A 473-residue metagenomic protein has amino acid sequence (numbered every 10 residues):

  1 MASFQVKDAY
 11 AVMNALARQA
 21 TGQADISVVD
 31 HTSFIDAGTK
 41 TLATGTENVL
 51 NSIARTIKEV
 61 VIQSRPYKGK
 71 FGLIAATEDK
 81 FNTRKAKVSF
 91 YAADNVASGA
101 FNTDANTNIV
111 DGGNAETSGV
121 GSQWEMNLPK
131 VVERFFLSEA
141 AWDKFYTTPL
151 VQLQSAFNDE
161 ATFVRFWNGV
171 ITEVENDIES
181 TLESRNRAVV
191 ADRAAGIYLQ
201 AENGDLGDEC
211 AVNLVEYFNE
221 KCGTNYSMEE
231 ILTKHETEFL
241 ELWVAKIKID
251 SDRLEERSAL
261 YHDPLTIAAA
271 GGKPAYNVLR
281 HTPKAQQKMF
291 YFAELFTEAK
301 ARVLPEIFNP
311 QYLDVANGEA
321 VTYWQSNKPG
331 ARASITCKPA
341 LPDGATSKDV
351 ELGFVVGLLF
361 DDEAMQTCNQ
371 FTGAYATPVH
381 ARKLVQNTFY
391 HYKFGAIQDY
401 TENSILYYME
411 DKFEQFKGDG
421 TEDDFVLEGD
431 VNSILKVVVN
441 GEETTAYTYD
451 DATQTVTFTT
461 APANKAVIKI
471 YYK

Functional and structural regions predicted by a protein language model:
M1-S64, K68, A301-E414: Extended, compositionally biased alpha-helical segments that mediate assembly or anchoring
N14, N168-I171, N219: Residue-level detector of alpha-helical secondary structure
N48-F145: Assembly/oligomerization interface modules of large self-assembling protein complexes
S122-E209, L384-Y392: Long, contiguous amphipathic alpha-helices that act as assembly "spine/axial" helices in icosahedral shell and virion
S184-K246: Loop-centered beta-sheet repeat module
S227-Q366: Extended oligomerization regions of viral-like shell subunits
D411-K473: Extended beta-strand solenoid/passenger and fiber regions
